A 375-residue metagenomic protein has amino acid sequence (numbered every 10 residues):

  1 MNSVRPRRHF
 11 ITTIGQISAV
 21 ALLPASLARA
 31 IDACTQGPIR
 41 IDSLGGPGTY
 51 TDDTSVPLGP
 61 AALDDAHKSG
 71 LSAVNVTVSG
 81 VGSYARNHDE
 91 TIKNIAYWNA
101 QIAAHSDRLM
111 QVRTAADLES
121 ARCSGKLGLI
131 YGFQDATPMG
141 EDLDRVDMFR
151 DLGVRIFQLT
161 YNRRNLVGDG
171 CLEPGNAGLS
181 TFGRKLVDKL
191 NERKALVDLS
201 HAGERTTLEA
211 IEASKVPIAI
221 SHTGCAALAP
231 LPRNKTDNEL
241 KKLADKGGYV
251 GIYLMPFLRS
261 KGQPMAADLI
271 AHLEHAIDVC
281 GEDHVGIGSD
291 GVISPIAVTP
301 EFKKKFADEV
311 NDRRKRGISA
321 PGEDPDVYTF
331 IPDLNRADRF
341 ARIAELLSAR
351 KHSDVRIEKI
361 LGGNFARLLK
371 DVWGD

Functional and structural regions predicted by a protein language model:
V4-P24, A30-G175, P230-D375: N-terminal hydrophobic targeting/anchoring segments and the immediately downstream early-domain regions of hydrolases
G168-G262: Active-site core of metal-dependent hydrolases
